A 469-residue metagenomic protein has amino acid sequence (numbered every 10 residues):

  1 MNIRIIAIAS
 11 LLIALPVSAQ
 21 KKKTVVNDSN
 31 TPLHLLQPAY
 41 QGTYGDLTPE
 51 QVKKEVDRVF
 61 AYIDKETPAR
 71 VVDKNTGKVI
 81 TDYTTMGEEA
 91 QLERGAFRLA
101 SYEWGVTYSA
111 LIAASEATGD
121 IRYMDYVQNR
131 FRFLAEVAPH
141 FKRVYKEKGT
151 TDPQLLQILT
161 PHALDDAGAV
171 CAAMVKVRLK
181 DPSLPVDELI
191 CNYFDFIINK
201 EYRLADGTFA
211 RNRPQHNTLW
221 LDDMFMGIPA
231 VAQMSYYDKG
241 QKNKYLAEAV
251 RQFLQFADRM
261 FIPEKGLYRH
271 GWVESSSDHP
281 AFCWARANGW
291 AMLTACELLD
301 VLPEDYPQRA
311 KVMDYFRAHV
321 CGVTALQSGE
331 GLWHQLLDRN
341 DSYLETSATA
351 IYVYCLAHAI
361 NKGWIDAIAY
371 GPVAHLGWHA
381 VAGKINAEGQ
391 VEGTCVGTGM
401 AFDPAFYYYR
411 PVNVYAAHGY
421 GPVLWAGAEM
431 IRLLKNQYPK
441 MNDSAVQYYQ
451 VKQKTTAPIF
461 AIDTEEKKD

Functional and structural regions predicted by a protein language model:
M1-K22, K467-D469: Bacterial Sec-dependent N-terminal signal peptides
K22-E103, A117, I121-M124, N129 (+6 more regions): CBM-like carbohydrate-recognition segments
M124-Q128, A135-W272, H279, E388: Extended ligand-binding groove/face enriched in aromatic
P214-Q215, D338-N340: Short, solvent-exposed loop/turn elements at beta->coil junctions and helix N-caps that rim active or binding pockets
L221-Q335, S342-V353, I365-G399, D403 (+2 more regions): Extended ligand-binding clefts on enzyme/binding-domain cores
